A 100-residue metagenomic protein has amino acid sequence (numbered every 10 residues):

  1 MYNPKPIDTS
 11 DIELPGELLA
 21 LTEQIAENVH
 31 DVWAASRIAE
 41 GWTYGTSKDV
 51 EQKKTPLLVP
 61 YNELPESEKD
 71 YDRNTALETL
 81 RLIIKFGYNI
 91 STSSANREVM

Functional and structural regions predicted by a protein language model:
M1-M100: Alpha-helical propensity feature that highlights long, continuous alpha-helices across diverse contexts
